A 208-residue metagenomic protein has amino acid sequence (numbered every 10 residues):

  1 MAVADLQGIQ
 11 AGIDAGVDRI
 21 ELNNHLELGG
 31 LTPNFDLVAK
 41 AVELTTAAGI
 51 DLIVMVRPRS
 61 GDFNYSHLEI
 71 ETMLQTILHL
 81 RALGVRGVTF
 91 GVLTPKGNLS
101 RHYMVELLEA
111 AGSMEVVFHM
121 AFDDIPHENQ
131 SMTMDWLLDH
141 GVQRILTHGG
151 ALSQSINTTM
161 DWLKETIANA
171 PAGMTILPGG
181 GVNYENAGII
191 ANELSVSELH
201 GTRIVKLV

Functional and structural regions predicted by a protein language model:
M1-V3, I20-L22, I50-V56, V88-F90 (+4 more regions): Hydrophobic faces of well-ordered beta-strands that scaffold small-molecule active sites in alpha/beta enzyme cores
A4-A15, G61-H79, V116, D123-H140 (+2 more regions): Catalytic cores of alpha/beta
L6-Q10, L26-D51, H67-E71, L93-G112 (+4 more regions): Active-site-adjacent beta->alpha loops and helix N-cap segments on the catalytic face of soluble alpha/beta enzymes
I9-V17, A41, V85-G91, A110-A111 (+4 more regions): Small-side-chain structural scaffolding
V17-L31, H79-K96, H140-S155, V182 (+1 more regions): Glycine-rich phosphate-binding active-site loops on the catalytic face of alpha/beta enzymes
L26-E27, P58-D62: A short, flexible beta-alpha/helix-coil linker loop
L44, L83, G173: Change "in soluble alpha/beta enzymes" to "in soluble alpha/beta proteins
